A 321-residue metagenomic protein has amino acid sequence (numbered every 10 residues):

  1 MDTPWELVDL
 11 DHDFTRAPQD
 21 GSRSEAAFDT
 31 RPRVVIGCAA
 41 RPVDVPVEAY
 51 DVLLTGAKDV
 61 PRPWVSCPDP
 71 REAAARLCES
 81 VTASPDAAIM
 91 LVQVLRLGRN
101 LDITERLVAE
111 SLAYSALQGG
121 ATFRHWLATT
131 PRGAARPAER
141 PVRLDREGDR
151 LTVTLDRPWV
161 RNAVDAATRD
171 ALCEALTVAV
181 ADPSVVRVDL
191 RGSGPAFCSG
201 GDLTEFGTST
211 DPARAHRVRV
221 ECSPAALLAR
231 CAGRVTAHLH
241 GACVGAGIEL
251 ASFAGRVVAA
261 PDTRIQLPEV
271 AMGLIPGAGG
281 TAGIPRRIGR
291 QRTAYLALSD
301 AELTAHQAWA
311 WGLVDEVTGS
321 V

Functional and structural regions predicted by a protein language model:
M1-A27, R31-C38, H125-S193: Conserved CoA-thioester-binding segment of acyl-CoA-metabolizing enzymes
D2-P4, L10-W64, P224-M272, E302: Glycine-rich beta-to-alpha active-site loop
F14-A17, T55-E105, A116, A121 (+3 more regions): C-terminal long alpha-helix characteristic of the crotonase
D44-P46, A57, G192-P224: Glycine- (often His-adjacent) and acidic-residue-rich active-site loop that binds/positions the CoA thioester
L91, V153, L190, L250-S252 (+1 more regions): Hydrophobic/aromatic residues within transmembrane alpha-helices of multi-pass small-molecule transporters
Q93, P195-C198, V244: Short, active-site-adjacent cap segments at secondary-structure transitions
A109-A134: Short, structured interface segments
I284, R292-L298: Short helix- or helix-capping micro-motifs that position conserved polar/aromatic residues at function-defining sites
